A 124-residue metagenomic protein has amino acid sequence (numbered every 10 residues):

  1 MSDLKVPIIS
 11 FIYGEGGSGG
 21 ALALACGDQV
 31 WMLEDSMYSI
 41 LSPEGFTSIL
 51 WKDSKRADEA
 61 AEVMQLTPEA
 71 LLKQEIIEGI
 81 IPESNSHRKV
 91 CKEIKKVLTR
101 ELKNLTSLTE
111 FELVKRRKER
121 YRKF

Functional and structural regions predicted by a protein language model:
M1-T99: Conserved catalytic cores of soluble enzyme domains, especially glycine-rich substrate-binding beta-alpha loops
K95-T99, T106-F124: Conserved acidic/glycine
